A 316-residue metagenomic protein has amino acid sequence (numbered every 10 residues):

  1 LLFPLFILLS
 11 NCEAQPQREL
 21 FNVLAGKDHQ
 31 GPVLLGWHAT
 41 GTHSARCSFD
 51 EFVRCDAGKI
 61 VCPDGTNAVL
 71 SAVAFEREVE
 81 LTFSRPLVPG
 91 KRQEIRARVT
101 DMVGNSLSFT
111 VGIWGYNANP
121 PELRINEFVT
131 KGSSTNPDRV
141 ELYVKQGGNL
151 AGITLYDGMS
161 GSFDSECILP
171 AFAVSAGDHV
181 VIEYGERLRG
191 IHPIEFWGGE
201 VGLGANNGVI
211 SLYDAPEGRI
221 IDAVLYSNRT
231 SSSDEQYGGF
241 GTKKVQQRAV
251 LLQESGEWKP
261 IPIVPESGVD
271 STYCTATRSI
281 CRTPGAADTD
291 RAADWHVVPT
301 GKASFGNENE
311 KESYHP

Functional and structural regions predicted by a protein language model:
L1-N11: Sec-dependent bacterial lipoprotein signal peptides
N11, A74, P86-P89, P170-P316: Solvent-exposed beta-edge/loop recognition patches
E13-K27, H38, N105-F163, G202-G204 (+1 more regions): A structural motif detector for short, solvent-exposed N-terminal "entry" segments of globular domains
G41, F75-R77: Residue-level recognition of beta-strand termini and adjacent short loop/turns
G41-R54, N136-G147, Y213: A short glycine/threonine-centered beta-strand motif
A45-S71, I153-L155: Short, surface-exposed alpha-helix to beta-strand junction/turn motifs within ectodomains of secreted and cell-envelope
D64-A72, S162-I168, G218-D222: Surface-exposed loop/edge segments in extracytoplasmic proteins
A97-V99: Conserved structural position at the C-terminal beta-strand of extracellular beta-sandwich adhesion modules
